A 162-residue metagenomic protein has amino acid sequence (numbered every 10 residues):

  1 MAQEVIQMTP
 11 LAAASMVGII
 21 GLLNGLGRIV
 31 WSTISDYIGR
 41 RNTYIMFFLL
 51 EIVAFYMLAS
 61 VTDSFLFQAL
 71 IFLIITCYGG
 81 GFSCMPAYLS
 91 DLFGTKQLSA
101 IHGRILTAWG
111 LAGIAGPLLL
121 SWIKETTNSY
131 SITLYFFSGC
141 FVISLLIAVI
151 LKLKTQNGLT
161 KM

Functional and structural regions predicted by a protein language model:
A2-Q3, I34-S35, L119-N128: Interfacial helix-cap and linker-helix signal at transmembrane-aqueous boundaries of multi-pass secondary transporters
G21-I29, G79, G110-I114: Residue-level signature of mid-helix packing/kink "hotspots" within the transmembrane helices of 12-pass Major
Y37-F48: Cytoplasmic membrane-interface "Motif A"-like loop-to-helix N-cap segments of 12-TM Major Facilitator Superfamily
L50-T62: C-terminal ends and interior cores of transmembrane alpha-helices in multi-pass membrane transporters/permeases
G80-F93: Intracellular juxtamembrane helix-capping segments at the cytosolic ends of symmetry-related transmembrane helices
S90-S99, N128: Paired intracellular helix-loop junctions of major facilitator superfamily
W122-C140: A membrane-interface helix-boundary motif in multi-pass transporters
S138-M162: Multi-pass alpha-helical transporter architecture, strongest for 12-TM Major Facilitator/SLC carriers used
